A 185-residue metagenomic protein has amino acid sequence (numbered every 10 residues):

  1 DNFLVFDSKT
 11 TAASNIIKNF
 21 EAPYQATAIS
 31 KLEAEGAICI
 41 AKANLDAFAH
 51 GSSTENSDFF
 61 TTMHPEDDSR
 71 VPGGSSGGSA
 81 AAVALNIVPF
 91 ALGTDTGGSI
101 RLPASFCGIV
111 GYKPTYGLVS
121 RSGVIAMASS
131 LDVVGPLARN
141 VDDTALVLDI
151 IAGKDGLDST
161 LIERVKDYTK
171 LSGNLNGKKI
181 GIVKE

Functional and structural regions predicted by a protein language model:
D1-T96, N176, V183: Gly/Ser-rich catalytic/binding loops embedded in alpha/beta enzyme cores
S8-T10, H50-T54, R101-F106, V124 (+1 more regions): Short acidic, glycine/serine/threonine-rich loops at helix termini
A22-A26, F106, A138-D142: Electropositive phosphate-/nucleotide-binding environments in soluble metabolic enzymes
E33, A80-A84, C107, K113 (+1 more regions): Predominant activation on well-ordered alpha-helical scaffold segments within soluble catalytic domains
E35-G36, E55, F106, I151-K154: Alpha-helix boundary/capping residues
D58, G74-G77, A104-C107, P114 (+2 more regions): Short, solvent-exposed loop/turn segments at the edges of secondary structure
T96-S122: Glycine/threonine-rich beta-strand-loop-alpha-helix active-site module that forms ligand/phosphate-binding
K113-E185: A short helix-breaking turn/cap at a secondary-structure junction
